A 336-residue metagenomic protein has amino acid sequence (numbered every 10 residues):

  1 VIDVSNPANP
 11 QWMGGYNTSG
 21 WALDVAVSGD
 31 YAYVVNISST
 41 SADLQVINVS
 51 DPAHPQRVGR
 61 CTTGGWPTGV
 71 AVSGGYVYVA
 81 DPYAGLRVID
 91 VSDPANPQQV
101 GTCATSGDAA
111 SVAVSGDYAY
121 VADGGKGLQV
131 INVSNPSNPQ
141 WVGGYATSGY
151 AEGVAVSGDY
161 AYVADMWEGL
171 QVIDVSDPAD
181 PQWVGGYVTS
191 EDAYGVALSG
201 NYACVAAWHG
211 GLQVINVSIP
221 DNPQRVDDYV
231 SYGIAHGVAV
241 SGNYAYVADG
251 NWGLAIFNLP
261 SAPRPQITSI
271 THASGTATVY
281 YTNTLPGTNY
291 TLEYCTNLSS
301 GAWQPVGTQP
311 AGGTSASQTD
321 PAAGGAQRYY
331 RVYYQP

Functional and structural regions predicted by a protein language model:
V1-P263: Feature marking well-ordered beta-strand scaffolds used for ligand recognition
S261-P336: Short, composition-biased motifs enriched in small/polar/acidic residues
